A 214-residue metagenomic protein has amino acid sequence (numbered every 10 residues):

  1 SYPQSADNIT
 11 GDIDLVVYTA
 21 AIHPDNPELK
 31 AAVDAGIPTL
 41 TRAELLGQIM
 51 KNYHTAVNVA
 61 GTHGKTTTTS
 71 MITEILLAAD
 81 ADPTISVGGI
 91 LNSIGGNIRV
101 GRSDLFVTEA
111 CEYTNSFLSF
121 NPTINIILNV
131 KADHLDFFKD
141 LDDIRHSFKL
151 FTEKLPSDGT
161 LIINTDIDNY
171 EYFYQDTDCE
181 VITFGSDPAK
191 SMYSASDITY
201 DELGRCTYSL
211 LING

Functional and structural regions predicted by a protein language model:
S1-A6: Long, basic/Gly/Ser/Thr-rich N-terminal segments that mediate initial subcellular attachment or targeting
D7-G11, A20-T165, N169-E180: Phosphate-binding loop of NTP-binding sites
I90, A189, Y200-E202: A short catalytic or substrate-binding loop motif that flags glycine-/basic-rich loops and adjacent residues that bind
D140, A189-K190: Acidic/polar helix N-cap motif
I182-G185: N-terminal beta-hairpin/loop module of FHA
Y193-A195: Conserved catalytic-core segments of large NTP-driven translation/proteostasis enzymes
D197-G214: Acidic-glycine-rich active-site phosphate/pyrophosphate-binding loop
